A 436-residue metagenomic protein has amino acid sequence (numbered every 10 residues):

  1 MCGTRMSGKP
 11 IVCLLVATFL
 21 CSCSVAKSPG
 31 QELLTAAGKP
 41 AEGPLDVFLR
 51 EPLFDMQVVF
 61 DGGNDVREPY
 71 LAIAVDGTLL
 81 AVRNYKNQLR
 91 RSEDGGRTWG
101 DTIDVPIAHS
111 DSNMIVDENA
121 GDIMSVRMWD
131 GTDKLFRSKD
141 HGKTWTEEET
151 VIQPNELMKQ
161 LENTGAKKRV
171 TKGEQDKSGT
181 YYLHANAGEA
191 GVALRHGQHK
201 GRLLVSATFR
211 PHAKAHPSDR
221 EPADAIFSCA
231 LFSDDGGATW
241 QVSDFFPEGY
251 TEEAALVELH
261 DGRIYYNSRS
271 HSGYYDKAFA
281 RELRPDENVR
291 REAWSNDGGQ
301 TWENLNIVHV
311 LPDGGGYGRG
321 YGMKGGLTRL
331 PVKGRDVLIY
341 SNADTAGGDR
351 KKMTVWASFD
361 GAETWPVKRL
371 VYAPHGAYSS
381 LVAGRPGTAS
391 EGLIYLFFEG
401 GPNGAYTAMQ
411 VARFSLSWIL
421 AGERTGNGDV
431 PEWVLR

Functional and structural regions predicted by a protein language model:
M1-G8: N-terminal secretory signal peptides that target proteins for export/translocation
S7, S22-S24: Serine residues within intrinsically disordered or low-complexity segments
P10-I11, E32: Intrinsically disordered low-complexity regions specifically enriched for long asparagine
V12-S22: Bacterial N-terminal signal peptides
V25-R436: Asp-box/BNR beta-propeller blade signature and adjacent active/binding-site loops in extracellular glycan-interacting
